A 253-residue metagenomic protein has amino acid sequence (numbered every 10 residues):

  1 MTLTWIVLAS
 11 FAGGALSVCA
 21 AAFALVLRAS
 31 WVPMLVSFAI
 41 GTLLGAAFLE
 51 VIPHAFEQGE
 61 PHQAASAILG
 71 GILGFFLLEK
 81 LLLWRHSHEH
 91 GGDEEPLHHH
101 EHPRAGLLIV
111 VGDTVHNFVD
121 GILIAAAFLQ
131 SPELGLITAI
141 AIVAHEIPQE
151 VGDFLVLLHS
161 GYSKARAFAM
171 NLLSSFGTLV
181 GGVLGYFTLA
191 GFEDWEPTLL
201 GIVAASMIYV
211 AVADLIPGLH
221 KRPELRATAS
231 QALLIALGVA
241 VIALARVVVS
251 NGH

Functional and structural regions predicted by a protein language model:
M1-H253: Intrinsically disordered, metal-sensing/regulatory segments
